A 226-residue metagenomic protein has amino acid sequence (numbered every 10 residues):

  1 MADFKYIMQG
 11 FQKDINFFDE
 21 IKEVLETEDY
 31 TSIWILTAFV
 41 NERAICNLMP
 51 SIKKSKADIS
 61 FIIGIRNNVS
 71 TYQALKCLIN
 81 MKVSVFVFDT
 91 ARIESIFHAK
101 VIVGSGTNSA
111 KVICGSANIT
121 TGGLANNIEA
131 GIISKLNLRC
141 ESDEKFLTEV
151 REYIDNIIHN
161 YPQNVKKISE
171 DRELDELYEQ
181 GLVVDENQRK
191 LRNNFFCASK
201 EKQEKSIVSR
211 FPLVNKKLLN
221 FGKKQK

Functional and structural regions predicted by a protein language model:
M1-K226: PLD/PLD-like phosphodiesterase catalytic module centered on the HKD motif
